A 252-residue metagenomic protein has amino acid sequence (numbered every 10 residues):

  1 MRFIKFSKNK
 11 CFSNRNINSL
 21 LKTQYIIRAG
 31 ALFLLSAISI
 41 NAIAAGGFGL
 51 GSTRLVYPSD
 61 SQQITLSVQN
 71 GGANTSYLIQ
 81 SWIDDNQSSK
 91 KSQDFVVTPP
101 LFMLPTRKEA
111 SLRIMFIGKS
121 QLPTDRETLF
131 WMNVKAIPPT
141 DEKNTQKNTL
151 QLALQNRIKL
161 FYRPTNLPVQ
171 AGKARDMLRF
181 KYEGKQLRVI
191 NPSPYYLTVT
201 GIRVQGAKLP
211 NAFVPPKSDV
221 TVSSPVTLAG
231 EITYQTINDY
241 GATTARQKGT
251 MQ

Functional and structural regions predicted by a protein language model:
F3-A31: Bacterial N-terminal signal peptides that target proteins for export
S39-I40: N-terminal signal peptide c-region/cleavage motif recognized by signal peptidases
A44-Q69, V169-R179: Beta-sheet-dominated interaction scaffolds and their linkers
I64-N70, I114, F130-K135, Q186-N191: Buried hydrophobic-core signal for structured, non-transmembrane domains
G71-T75, S120, P138, Q186 (+1 more regions): Short, acidic/polar linear motifs in exposed loop/turn regions
A73-S89, P192-K208: Short acidic, flexible loop segments centered on an aromatic residue
S92-S120, G206-E231: Intrinsically disordered, low-complexity Pro/Gly/Ser/Thr-rich segments with frequent PxxP/GP/PP motifs and embedded
K119-L167, G230-Q252: Terminal connector regions
